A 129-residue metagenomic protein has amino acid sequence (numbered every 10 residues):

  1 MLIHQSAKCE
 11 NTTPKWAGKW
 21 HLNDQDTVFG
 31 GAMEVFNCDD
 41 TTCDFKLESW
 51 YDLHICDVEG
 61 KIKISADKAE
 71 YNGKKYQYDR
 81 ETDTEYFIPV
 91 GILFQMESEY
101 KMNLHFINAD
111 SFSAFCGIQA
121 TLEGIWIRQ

Functional and structural regions predicted by a protein language model:
M1-T12: Bacterial Sec-dependent N-terminal signal peptides
T12-G30, Y71-G73, L122-Q129: Tryptophan-anchored aromatic micro-motifs
T13-H21, D39-K46, I64-E81: Short, hydrophobic/aromatic-rich segments at coil-to-beta transitions
G18, M33-E34, G60, I92 (+1 more regions): Residue-level detector of beta-strand structural context in well-folded domains
D26-A66, N103-A120: N-terminal glycine/threonine-rich, aromatic-flanked beta-hairpin/loop signature
K68, M96-N103, G124-Q129: A short, hydrophobic secondary-structure junction motif
Y71-G91, F112-A114: An anionic, turn-rich surface loop/hairpin at beta-sheet edges that serves as a generic interaction/coordination patch
F87-I107: Short cationic/low-complexity microdomains
